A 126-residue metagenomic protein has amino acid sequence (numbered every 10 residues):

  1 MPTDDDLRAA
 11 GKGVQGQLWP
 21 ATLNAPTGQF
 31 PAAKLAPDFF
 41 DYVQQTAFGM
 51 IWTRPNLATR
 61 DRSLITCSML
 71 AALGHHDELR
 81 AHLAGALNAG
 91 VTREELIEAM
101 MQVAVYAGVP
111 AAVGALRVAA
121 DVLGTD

Functional and structural regions predicted by a protein language model:
M1-T59, N88, G114-D126: Acidic, glycine/proline-rich low-complexity segments that act as flexible tails and inter-domain linkers
V43-A47, L64-M69, A99-A104, A115: Short alpha-helical scaffolding segments that buttress acidic/His motifs in well-ordered protein cores
T53, L70-A71, N88, A104 (+1 more regions): Amphipathic alpha-helical interaction elements
L64-C67, A72-I97: Mid-chain, well-packed structural core segment of small domains
V109-V113: Substrate/cofactor-recognition hotspot
